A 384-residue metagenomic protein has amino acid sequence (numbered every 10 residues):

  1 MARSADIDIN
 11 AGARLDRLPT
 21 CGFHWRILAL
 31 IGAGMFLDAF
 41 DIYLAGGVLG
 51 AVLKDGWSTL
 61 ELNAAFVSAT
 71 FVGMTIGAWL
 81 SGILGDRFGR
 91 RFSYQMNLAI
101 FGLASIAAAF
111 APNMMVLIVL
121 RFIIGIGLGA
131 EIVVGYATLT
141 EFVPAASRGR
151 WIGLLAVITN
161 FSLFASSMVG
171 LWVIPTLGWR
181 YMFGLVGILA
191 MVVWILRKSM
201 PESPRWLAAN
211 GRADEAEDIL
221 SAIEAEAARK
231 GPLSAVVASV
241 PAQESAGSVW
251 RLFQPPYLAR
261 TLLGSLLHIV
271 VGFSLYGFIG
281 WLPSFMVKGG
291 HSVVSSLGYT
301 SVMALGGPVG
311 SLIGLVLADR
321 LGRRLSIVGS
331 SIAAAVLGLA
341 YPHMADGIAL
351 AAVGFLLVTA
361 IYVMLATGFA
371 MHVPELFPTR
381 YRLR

Functional and structural regions predicted by a protein language model:
M1-R384: Transmembrane-helix signature of 12-pass secondary carriers
